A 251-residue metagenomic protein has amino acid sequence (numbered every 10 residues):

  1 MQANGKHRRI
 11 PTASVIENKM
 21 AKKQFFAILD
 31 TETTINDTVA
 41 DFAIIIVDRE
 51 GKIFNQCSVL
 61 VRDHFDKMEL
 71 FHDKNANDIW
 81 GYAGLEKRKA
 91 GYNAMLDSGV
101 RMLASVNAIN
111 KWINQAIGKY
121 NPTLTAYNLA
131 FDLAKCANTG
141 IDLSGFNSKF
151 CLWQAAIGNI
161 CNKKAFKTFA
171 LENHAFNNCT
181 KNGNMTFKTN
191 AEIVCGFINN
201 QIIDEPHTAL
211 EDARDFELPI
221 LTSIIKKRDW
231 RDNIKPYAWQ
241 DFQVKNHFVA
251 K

Functional and structural regions predicted by a protein language model:
Q2-E17, N173-N182, G196-F197, H207-K251: Acidic two-metal-ion nuclease catalytic site recognized across multiple nuclease folds, prominently DnaQ/RNase D-T
A13-G140: Conserved non-catalytic scaffold segment of RNase H-like nuclease domains
N36, I157, L218: Conserved protein kinase catalytic core
D63-A90, I157-A213: Active-site-proximal helix-loop-helix substrate-binding element of RNase H-like nuclease domains
N93-L96, I141-S144, Q201-E205: Short, polar/flexible loop-turn hinges at active-site or ligand-entry regions and domain interfaces
G145-C161: Conserved beta-strand -> loop -> alpha-helix junction used to position metal-binding or nucleic-acid-contacting
